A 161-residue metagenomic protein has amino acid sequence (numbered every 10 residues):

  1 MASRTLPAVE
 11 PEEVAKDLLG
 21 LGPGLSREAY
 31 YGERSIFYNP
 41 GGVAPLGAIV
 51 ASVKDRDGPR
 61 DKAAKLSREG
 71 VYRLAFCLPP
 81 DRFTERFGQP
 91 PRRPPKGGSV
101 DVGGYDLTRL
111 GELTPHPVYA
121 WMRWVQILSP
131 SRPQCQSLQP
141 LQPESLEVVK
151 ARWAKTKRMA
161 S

Functional and structural regions predicted by a protein language model:
M1-S161: Charge-dense, helix-prone N-terminal extensions
